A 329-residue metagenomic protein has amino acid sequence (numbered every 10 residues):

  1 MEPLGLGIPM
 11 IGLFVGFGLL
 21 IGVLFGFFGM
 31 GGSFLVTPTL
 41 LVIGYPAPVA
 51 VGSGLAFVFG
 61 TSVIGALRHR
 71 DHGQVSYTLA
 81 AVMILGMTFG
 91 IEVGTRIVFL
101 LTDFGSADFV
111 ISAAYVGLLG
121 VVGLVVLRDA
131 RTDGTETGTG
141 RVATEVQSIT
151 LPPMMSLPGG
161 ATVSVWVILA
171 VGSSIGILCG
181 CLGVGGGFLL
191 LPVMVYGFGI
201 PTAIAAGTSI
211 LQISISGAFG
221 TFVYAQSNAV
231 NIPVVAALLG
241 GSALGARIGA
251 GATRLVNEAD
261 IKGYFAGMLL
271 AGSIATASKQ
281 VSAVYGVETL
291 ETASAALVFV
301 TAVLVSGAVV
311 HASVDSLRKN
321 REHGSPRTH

Functional and structural regions predicted by a protein language model:
M1-F17, D71-V171, P233-H329: Juxtamembrane transmembrane-helix boundary motif
L4, M10-I11, Y45-G60, A113-Y115 (+4 more regions): Structural signature of hydrophobic alpha-helical transmembrane segments
G22-V23, V42, A66-L67, G176-I177 (+4 more regions): Alpha-helical transmembrane segments of multipass membrane proteins
V23-S33, C179-G187: Short helix-coil transition sites and intra-membrane helix breaks within transmembrane domains of multi-pass
S33-A80: Juxtamembrane transmembrane-helix termini in multi-pass membrane transport proteins
V36-V49, L189-I204, V223: Interfacial segments of multi-pass membrane proteins
I175-L178, L182-S216: Transmembrane helical segments that form the transport core of multi-pass membrane transport proteins
